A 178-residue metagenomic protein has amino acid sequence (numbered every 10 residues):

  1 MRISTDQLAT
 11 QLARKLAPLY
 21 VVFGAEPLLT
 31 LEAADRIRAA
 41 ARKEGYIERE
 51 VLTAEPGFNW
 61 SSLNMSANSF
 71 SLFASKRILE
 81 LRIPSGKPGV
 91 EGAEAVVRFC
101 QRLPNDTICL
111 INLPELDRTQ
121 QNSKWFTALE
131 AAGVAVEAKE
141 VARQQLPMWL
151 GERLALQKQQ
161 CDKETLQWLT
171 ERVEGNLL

Functional and structural regions predicted by a protein language model:
M1-L178: Conserved beta/loop motifs at nucleotide-recognition and modification sites
